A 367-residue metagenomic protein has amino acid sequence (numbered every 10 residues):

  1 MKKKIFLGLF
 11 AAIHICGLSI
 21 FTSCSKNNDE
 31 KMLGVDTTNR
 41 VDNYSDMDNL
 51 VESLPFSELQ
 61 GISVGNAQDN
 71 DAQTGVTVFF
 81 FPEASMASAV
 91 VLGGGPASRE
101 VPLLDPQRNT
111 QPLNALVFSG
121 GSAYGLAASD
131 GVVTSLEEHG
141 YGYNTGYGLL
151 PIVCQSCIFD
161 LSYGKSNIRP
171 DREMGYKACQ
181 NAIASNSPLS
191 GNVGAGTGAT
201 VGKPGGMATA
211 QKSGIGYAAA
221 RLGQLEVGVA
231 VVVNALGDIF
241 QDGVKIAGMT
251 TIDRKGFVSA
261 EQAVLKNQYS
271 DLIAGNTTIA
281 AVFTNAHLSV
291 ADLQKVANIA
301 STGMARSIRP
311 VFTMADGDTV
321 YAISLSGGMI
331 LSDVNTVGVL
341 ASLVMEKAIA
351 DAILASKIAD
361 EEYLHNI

Functional and structural regions predicted by a protein language model:
M1-F10: Bacterial N-terminal signal peptides that target proteins for export
F10-S19: Bacterial N-terminal signal peptides
S19-M47: Bacterial Sec-dependent N-terminal signal peptides
V41-A123, A127, E138-I367: A structural signal for small-residue-enriched, beta-sheet-centric alpha/beta enzyme cores and oligomeric scaffold folds
S135: Active-site catalytic microenvironments for nucleophilic, acid-base chemistry
